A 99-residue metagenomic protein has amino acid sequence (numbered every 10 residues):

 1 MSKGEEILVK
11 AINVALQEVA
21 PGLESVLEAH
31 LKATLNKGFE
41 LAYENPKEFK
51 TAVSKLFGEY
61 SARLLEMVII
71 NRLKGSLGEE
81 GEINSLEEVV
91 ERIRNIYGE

Functional and structural regions predicted by a protein language model:
M1-E99: Long, compositionally biased intrinsically disordered regulatory segments in eukaryotic proteins
